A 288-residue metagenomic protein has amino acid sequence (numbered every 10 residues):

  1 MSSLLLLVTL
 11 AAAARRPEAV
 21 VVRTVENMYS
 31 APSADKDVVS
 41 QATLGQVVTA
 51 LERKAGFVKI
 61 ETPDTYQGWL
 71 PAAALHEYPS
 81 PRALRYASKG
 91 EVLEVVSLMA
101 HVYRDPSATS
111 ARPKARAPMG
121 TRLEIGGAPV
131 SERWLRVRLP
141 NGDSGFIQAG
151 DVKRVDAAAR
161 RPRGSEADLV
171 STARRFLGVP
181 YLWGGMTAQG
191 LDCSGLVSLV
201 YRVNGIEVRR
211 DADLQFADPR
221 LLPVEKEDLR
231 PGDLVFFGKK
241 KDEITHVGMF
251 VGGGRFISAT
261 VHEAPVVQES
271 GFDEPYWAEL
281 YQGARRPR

Functional and structural regions predicted by a protein language model:
M1-A13: Sec-dependent N-terminal signal peptides of Gram-negative exported proteins
A13-P17, R23, S33, Q46-T49 (+9 more regions): Boundary regions of SH3-family modules and the immediately adjacent low-complexity/disordered segments in eukaryotic
R16-M28, K89-Y103, R202-F216, V251: Short, basic/aromatic beta-hairpin or loop at an interaction surface
P32-D37, V102-R112, F216-V224: Short alpha-helix capping/helix-loop boundary micro-motifs
G45, P118-L123, G232: Loop/turn positions that initiate beta-strands
A108-S110, L222-E225, T245, V251-R288: Aromatic- and glycine-rich peptidoglycan recognition patches
Y181-G195, L199-P231: Catalytic cysteine-centered active-site loop
